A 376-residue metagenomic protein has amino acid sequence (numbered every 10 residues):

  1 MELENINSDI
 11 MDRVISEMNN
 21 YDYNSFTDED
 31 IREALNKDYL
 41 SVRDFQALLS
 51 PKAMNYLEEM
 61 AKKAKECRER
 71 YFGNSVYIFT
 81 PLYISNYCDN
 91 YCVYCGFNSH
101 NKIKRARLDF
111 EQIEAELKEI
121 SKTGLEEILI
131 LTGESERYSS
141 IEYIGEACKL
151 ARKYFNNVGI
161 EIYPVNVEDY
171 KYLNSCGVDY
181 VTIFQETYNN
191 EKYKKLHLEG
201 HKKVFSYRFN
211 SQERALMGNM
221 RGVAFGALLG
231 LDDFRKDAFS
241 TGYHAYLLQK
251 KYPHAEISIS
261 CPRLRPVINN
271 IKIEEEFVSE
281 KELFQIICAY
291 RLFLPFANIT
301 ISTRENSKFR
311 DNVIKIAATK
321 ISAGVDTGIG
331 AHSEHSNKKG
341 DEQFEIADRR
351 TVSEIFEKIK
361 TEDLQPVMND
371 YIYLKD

Functional and structural regions predicted by a protein language model:
M1-A53, K250-D376: Auxiliary Fe-S-binding modules of radical SAM enzymes
A64, C92, I130, I183 (+4 more regions): Conserved, mostly hydrophobic/aromatic
E66, R70-Q112: Canonical Radical SAM [4Fe-4S] cluster-binding loop centered on the CxxxCxxC motif and its immediate flanking residues
T80, L117, I144-C148, Y170 (+5 more regions): Generic structural signal for well-ordered alpha-helices, preferentially at hydrophobic/aromatic core positions
S99-E114, I120-A215, R221-F225, L231 (+1 more regions): Core AdoMet radical
L108, S139, Y143, E199-Y207 (+4 more regions): Alpha-helix N-cap and loop-to-helix initiation/capping positions
N166-S175, D232-Y246, N306-I316: Catalytic cores of alpha/beta
N174-Y180, N219-M220, P295, K315-I321: Glycine-enriched alpha-helix->loop->beta-strand junction motifs that scaffold or abut catalytic
